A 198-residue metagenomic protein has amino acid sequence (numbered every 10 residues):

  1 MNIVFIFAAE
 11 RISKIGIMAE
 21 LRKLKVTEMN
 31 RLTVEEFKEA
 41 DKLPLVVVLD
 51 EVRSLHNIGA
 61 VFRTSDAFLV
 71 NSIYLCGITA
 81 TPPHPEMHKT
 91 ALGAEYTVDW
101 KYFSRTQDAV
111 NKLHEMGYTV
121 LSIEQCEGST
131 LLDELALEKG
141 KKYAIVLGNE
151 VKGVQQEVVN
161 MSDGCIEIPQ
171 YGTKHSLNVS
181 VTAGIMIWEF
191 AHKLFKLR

Functional and structural regions predicted by a protein language model:
I3-R198: Post-transcriptional modification and biogenesis factors for structured RNAs of the translation apparatus
